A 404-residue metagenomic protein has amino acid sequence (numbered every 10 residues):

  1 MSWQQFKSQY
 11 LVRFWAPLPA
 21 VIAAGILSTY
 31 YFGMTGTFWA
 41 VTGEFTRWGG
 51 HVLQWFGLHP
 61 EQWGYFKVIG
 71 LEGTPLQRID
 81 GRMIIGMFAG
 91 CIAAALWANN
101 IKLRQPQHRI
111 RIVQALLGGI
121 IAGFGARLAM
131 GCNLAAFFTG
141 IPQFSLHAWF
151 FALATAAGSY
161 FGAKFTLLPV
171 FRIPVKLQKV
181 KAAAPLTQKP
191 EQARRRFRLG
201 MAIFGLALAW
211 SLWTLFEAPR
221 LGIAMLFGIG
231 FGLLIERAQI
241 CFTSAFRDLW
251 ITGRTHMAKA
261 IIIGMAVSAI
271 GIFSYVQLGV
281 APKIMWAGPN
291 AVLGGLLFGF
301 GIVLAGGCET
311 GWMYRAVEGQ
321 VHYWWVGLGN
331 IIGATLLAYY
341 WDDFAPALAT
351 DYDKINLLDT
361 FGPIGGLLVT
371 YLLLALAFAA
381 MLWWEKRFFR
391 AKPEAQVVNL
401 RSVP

Functional and structural regions predicted by a protein language model:
M1-P404: Membrane-interfacial helix-loop segments of redox and metal-homeostasis proteins, especially TM-loop-TM junctions
